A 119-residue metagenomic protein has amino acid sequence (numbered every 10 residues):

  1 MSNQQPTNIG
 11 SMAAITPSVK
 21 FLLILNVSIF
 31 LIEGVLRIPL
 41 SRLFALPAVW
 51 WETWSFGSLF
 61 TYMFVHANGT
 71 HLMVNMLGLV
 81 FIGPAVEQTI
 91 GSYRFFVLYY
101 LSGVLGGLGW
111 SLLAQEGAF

Functional and structural regions predicted by a protein language model:
M1-A13: Short, Lys/Arg-rich, polar N-terminal cytosolic tail immediately upstream of the first transmembrane signal-anchor
A14-F119: N-terminal TM1-TM2 helical hairpin plus the immediately adjacent luminal interfacial "cap"
